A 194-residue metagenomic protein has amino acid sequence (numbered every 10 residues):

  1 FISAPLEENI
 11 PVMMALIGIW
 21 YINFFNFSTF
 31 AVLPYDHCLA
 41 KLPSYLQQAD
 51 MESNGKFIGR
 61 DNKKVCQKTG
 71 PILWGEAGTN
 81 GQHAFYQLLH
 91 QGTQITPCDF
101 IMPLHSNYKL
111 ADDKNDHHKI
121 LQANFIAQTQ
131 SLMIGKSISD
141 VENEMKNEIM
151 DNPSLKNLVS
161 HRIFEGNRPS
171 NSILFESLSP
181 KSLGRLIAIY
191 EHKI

Functional and structural regions predicted by a protein language model:
F1-I194: A SIS-like phosphosugar-recognition module
